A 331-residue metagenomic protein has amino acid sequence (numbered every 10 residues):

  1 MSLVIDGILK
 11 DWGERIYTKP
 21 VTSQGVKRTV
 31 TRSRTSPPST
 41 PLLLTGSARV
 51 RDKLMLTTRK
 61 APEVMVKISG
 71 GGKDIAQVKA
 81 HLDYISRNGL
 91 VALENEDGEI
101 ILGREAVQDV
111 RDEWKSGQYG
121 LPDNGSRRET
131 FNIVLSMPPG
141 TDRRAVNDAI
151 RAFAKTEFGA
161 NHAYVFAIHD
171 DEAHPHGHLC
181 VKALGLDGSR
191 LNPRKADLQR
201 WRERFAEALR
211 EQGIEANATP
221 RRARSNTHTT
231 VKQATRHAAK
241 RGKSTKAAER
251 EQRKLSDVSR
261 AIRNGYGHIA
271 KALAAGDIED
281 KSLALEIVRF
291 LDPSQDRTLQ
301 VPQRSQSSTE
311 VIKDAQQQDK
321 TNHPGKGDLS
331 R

Functional and structural regions predicted by a protein language model:
M1-H176, C180-R331: N-terminal nicking endonuclease/strand-transfer module with a His-rich metal-binding environment and a catalytic Tyr
